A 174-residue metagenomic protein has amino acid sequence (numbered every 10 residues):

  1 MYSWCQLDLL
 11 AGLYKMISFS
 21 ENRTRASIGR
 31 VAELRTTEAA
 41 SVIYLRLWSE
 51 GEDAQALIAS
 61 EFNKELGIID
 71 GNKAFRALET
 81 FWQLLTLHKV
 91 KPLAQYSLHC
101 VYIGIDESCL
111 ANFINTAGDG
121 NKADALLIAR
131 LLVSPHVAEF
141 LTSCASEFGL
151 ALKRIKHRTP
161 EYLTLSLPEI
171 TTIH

Functional and structural regions predicted by a protein language model:
Y2-A111, N115-H174: Polar/charged low-complexity regulatory segments
